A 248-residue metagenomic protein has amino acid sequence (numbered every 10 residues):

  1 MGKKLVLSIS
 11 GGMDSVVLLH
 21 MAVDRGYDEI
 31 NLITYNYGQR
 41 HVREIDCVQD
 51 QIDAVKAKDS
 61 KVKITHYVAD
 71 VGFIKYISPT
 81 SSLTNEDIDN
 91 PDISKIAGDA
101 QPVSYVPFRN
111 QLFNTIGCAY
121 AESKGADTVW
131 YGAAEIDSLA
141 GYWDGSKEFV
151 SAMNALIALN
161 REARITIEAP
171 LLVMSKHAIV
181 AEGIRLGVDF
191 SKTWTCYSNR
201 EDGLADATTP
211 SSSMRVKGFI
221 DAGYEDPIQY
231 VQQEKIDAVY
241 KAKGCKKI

Functional and structural regions predicted by a protein language model:
M1-G187: ATP-dependent adenylation/nucleotidyltransferase module used to activate substrates
G12, N199, R215: Cys/His-rich metal-chelating microdomains
M174-H177, E201-G203, G218: Short Gly/Pro-enriched loop/turn and capping motifs at secondary-structure junctions
L186-D206: Immediate flanking context of iron-sulfur cluster ligation sites
L204-A205, P210-Q233, D237: Iron-sulfur (Fe-S) cluster-binding segments and ferredoxin-like electron-carrier domains, especially [2Fe-2S]
Q232-I248: Long, charge-rich boundary regions
